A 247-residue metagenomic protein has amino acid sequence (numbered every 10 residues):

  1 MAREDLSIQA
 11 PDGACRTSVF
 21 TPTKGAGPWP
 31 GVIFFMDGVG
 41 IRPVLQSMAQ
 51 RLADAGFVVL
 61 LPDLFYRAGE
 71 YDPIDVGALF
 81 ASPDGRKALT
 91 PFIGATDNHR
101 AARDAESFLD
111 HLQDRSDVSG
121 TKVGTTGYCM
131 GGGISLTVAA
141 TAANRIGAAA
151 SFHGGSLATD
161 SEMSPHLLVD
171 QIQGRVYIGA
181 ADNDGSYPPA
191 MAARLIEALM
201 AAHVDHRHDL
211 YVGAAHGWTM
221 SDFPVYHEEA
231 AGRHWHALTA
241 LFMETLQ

Functional and structural regions predicted by a protein language model:
M1-Q247: N-terminal cap/leader regions of alpha/beta-hydrolase-fold enzymes, predominantly small-molecule hydrolases
